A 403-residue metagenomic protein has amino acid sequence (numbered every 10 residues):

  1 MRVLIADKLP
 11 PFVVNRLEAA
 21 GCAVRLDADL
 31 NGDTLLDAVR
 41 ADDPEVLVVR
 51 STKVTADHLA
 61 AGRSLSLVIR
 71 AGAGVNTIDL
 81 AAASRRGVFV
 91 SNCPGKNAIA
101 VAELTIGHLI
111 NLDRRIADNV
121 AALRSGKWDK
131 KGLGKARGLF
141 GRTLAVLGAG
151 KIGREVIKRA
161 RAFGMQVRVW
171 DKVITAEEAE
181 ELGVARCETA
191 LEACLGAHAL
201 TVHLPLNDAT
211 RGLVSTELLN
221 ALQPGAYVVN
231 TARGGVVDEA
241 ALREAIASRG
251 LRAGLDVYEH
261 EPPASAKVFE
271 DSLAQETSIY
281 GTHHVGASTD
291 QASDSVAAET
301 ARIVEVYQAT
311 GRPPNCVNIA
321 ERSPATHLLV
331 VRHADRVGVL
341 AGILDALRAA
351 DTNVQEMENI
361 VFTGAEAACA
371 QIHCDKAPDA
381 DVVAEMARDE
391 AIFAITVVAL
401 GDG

Functional and structural regions predicted by a protein language model:
M1-S91, S215, E356-M357, V361-C369 (+1 more regions): An N-terminal-biased, well-structured beta-alpha scaffold segment characteristic of Rossmann-like dinucleotide-binding
R2-L4, F12, A23-V24, A98-A100 (+9 more regions): Structural/interface elements that position substrates and couple domains in central-metabolism enzymes
A41-D43, S64, L195-G196, A221-P224 (+1 more regions): Alpha-helix C-terminal capping/helix-to-coil transition sites in glycosyltransferase folds
T52, A73, H198, L204-L206 (+3 more regions): Short glycine-/small-residue-rich Rossmann-like dinucleotide-binding loops
R86, P94-T143, E155-K158, A162 (+3 more regions): Phosphate-binding beta-alpha-beta segment of Rossmann-like dinucleotide-binding domains, i.e., the NAD(P)
V90, E188, T216, G225-A325 (+4 more regions): Rossmann-like dinucleotide-binding domain for NAD(H)/NADP(H)
K131-P224: Rossmann-like dinucleotide/phosphate-binding beta-alpha-beta segment
P313-G403: A conserved regulatory-domain signal marking ACT and ACT-like small-molecule sensing domains and adjacent regulatory
